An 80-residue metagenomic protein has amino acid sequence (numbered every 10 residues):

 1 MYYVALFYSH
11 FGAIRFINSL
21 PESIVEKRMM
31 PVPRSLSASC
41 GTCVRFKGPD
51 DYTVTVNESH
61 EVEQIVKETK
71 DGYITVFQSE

Functional and structural regions predicted by a protein language model:
M1, V25-K47: Amphipathic, hydrophobic secondary-structure cores in small proteins
V4-L6: A short beta-strand micro-motif
S9-G12, R45-D51: Helix N-cap motif at beta-to-alpha junctions
H10-I24: Short amphipathic alpha-helix segments
E22, M30, D51-V54: Intrinsically disordered, low-complexity segments enriched in polar/charged residues with Gly/Pro, especially when
E22-E26, E58-E61: Short secondary-structure junctions
D50-E80: C-terminal structural segments of small proteins and small subunits
